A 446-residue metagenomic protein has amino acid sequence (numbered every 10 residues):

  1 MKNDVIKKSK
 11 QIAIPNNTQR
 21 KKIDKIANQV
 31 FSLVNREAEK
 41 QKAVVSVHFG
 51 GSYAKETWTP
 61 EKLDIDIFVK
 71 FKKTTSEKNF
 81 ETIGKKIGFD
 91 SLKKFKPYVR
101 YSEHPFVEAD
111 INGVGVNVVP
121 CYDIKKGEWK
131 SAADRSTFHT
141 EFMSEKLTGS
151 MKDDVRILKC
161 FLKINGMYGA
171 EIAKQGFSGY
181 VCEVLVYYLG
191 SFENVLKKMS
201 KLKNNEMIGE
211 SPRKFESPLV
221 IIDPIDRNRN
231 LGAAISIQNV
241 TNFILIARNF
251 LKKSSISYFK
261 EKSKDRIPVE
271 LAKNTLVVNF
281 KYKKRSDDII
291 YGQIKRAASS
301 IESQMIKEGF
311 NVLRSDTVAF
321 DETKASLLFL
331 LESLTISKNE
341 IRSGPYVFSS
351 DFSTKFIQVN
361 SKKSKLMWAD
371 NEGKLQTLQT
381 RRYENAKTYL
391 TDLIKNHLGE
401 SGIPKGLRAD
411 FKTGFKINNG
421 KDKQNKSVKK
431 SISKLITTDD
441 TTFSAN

Functional and structural regions predicted by a protein language model:
M1-P60, T74-K78, V107-E108, C121-I124 (+2 more regions): N-terminal regions immediately upstream of nucleotidyltransferase
N35-H48, L92-K96, S303-N311: Short secondary-structure junctions
G51-T59, K94-V99, H104-E108, E171-A173: Catalytic micro-motifs at enzyme active sites that drive phosphoryl/nucleotidyl and oxygen chemistry
W58-L63, I67-K72, N117-G149: Hydrophobic, small-residue-rich alpha-helical packing segments that form membrane-like cores
E81-I87, I341-Y346: Short amphipathic alpha-helices in soluble, non-transmembrane regions that often serve as interface/regulatory elements
T82-W129, L313-S326: Conserved catalytic core of two-metal-ion nucleotidyltransferases
S150, V155-K324, F329-R342: Conserved nucleotidyltransferase catalytic core and NTase-mimicking acidic/glycine-rich helix/loop elements in nucleic
T323-N446: Extended, charged low-complexity segments that frequently continue into or abut oligomerization scaffolds
